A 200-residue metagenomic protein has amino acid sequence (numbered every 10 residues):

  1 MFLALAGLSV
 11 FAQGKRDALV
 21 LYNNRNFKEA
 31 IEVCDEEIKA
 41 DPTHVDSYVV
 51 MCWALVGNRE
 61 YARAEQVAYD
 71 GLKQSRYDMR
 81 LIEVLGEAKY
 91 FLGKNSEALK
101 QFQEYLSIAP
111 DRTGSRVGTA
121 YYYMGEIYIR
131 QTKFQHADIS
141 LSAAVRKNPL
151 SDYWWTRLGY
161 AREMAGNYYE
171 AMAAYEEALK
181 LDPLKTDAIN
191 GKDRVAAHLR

Functional and structural regions predicted by a protein language model:
S9-V49, R200: N-terminal leader/linker segments that initiate helical-solenoid repeat arrays
N23-N24, G57-N58, F91, E126 (+3 more regions): Register position in tetratricopeptide repeats
V45-D46, M79-R80, T113-G114, G118 (+2 more regions): Helix-start (N-cap) detector for alpha-helical repeat units in TPR-like alpha-solenoids, especially tetratricopeptide
V50-W53, V84, Y123, R157 (+1 more regions): Canonical tetratricopeptide repeat
